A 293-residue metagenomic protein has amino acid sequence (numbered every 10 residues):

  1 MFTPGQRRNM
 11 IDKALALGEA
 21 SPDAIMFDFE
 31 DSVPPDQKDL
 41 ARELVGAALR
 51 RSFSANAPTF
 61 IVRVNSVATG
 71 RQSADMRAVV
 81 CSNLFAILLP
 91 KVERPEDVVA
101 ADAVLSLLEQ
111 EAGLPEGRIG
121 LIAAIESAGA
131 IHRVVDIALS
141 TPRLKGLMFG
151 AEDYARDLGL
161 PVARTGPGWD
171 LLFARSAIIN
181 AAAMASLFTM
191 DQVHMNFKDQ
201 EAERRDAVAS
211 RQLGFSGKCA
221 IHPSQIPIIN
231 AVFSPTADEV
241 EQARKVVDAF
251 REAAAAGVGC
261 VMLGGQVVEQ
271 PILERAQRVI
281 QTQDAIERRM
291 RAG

Functional and structural regions predicted by a protein language model:
M1-G293: Expand to "…catalyze enediolate/carbanion chemistry for C-C bond making/breaking, isomerization, decarboxylation
